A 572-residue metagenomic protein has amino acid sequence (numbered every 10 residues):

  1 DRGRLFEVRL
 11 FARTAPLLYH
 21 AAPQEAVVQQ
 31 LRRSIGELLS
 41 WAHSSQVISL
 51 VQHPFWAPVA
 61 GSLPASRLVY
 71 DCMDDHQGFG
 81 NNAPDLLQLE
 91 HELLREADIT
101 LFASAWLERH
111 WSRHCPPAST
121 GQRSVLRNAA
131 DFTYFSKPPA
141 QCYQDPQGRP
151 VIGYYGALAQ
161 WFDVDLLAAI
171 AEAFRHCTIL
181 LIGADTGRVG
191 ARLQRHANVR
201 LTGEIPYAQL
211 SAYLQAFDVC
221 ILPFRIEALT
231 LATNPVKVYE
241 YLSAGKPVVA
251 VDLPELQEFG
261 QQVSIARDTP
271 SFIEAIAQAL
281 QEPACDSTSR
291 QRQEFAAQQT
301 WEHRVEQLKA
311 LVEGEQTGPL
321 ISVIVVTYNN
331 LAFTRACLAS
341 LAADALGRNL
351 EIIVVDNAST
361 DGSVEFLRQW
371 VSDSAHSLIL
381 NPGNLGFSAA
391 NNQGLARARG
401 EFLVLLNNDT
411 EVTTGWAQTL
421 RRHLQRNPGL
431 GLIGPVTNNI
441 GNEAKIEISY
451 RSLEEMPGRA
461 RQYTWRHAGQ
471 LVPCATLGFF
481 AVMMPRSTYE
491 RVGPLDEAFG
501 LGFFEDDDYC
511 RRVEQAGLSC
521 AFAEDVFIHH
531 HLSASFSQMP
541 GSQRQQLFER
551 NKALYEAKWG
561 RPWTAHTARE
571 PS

Functional and structural regions predicted by a protein language model:
W106, L126-A129, P138, V436: Carbohydrate-associated surface elements
L242, G415-L420, A475-G493, A498-F527 (+1 more regions): A short, conserved alpha-helix in the catalytic core of glycosyltransferases
A339-N349: Short, acidic, metal-binding catalytic loop of nucleotide-sugar glycosyltransferases
S340, D356-E365, G383: A conserved acidic beta->alpha catalytic loop
L380-A398: Glycine-rich, basic loop-to-helix element that forms the pyrophosphate-binding segment of sugar-nucleotide handling
S388-A389, A396, N439, S452-S487 (+2 more regions): A recurrent flexible, glycine/aromatic-enriched loop bordering the glycosyltransferase active site that acts as
L403: Short aromatic/hydrophobic "clamp" motif used to bind/position activated sugar donors
T410-S449: Conserved donor NDP-sugar-binding/catalytic core segment of glycosyltransferases
